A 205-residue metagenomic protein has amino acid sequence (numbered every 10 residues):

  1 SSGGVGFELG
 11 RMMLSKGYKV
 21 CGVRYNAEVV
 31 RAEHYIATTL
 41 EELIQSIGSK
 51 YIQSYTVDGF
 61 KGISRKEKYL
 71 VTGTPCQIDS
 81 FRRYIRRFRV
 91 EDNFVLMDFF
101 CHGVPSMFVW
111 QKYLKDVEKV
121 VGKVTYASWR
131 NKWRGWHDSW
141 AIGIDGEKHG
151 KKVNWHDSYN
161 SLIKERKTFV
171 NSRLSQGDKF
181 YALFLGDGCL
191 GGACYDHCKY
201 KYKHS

Functional and structural regions predicted by a protein language model:
S1-S205: Iron-sulfur-associated redox domains of electron-transfer enzymes in respiratory and anaerobic energy metabolism
